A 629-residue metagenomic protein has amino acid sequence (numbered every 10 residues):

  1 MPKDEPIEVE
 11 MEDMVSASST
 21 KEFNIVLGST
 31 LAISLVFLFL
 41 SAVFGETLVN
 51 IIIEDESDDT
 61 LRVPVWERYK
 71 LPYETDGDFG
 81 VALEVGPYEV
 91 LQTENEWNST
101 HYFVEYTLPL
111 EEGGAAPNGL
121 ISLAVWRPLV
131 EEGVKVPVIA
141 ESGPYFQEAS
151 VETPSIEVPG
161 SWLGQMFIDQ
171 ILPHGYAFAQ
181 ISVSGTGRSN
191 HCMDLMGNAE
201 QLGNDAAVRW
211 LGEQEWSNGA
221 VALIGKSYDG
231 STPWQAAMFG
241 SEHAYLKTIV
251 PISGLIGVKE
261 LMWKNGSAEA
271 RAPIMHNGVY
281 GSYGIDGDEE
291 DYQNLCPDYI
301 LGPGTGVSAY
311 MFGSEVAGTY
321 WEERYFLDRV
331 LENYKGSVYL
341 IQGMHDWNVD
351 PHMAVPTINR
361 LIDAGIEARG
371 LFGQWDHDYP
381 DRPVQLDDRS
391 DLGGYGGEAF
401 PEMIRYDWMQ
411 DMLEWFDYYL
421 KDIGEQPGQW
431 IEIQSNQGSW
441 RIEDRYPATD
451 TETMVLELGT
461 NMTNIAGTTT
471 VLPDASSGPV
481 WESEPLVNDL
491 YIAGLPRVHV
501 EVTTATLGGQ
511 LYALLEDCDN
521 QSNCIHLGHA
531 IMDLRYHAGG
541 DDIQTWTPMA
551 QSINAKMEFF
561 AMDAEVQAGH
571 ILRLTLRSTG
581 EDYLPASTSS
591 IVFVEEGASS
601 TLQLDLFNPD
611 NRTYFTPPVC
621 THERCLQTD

Functional and structural regions predicted by a protein language model:
M1-I51: Secretory targeting signatures
A42-L91, E105-L110, W408, L420-D629: Glycine/threonine-rich phosphate-binding loop and adjacent beta-strand/alpha-helix elements that clamp
D59-L91, E148-V151, S161-F167, P173 (+2 more regions): Accessory cap/linker subdomain of secreted extracellular hydrolases
A82-V134: N-terminal cap/lid segment of alpha/beta-hydrolase-fold proteins
E132-G212, P383-G396, E581: Cap/lid segment of the alpha/beta-hydrolase catalytic domain
A199, I224-C296, I362-L413: A catalytic-pocket lid/entrance helix-loop region that shapes and gates access to the active site across common
E215-S227: Alpha/beta-hydrolase fold nucleophile elbow
Y334, L340-Q342, D346: Short beta-strand/loop motif that positions the catalytic acidic residue of the alpha/beta-hydrolase fold
